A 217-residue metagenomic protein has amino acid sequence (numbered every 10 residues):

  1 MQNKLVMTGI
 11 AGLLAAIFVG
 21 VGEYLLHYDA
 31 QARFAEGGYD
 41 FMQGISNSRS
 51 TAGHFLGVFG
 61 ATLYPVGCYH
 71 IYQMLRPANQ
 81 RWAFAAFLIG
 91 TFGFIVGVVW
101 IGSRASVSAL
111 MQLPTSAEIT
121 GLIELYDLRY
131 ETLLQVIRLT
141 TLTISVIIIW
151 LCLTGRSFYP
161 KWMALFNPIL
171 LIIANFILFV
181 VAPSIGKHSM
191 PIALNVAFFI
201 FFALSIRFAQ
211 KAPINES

Functional and structural regions predicted by a protein language model:
M1-S217: Hydrophobic, aromatic-enriched alpha-helical segments typical of multi-pass transmembrane helices
